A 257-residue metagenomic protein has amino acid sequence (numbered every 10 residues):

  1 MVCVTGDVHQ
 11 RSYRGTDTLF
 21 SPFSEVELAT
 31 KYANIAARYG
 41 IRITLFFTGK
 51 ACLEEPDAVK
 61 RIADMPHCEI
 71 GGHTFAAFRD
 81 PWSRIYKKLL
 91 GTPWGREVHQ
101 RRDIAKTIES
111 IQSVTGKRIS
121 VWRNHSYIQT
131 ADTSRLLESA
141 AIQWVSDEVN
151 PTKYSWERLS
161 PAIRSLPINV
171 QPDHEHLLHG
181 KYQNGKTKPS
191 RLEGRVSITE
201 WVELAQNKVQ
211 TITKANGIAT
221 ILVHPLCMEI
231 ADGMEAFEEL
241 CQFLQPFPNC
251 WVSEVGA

Functional and structural regions predicted by a protein language model:
M1-V121, Y127-H174, W201-I221, E229-A257: Catalytic alpha-helical scaffold of carbohydrate-active enzymes acting on polysaccharides/glycoconjugates
E175-Q206, Q210: Aromatic-anchored helix/helix-loop segment that forms the rim or "lid" of small-molecule/cofactor binding pockets
